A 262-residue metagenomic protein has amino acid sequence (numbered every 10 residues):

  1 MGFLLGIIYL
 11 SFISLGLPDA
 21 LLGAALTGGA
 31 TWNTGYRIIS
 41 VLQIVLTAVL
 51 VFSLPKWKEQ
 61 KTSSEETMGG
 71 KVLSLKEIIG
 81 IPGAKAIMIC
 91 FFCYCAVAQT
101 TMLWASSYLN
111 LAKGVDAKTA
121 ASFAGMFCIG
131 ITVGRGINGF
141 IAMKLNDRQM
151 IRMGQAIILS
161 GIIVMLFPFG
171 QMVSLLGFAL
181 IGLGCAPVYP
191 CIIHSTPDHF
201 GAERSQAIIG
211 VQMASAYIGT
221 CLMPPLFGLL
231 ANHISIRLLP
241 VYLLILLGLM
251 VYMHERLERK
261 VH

Functional and structural regions predicted by a protein language model:
M1-I8, A117, A202-Q212: Loop-to-transmembrane helix entry/capping segments in MFS-fold secondary transporters and related SLC/MFSD carriers
I7-K58: Helix-loop-helix hairpin linking two adjacent transmembrane segments in secondary transporters
L22-A30, L109-N110, I141-A142, F227-S235: Interfacial helix-cap and linker-helix signal at transmembrane-aqueous boundaries of multi-pass secondary transporters
V51-S74: Flexible cytoplasmic inter-helical loops of multi-pass small-molecule transporters
P82-G125, I129: Extracytoplasmic gate region of multi-pass secondary transporters
Q149-I163: Structural signature of the two symmetry-related core transmembrane helices
P187-F200: Intracellular juxtamembrane helix-capping segments at the cytosolic ends of symmetry-related transmembrane helices
H199-I236: A late C-terminal transmembrane helix in Major Facilitator Superfamily
